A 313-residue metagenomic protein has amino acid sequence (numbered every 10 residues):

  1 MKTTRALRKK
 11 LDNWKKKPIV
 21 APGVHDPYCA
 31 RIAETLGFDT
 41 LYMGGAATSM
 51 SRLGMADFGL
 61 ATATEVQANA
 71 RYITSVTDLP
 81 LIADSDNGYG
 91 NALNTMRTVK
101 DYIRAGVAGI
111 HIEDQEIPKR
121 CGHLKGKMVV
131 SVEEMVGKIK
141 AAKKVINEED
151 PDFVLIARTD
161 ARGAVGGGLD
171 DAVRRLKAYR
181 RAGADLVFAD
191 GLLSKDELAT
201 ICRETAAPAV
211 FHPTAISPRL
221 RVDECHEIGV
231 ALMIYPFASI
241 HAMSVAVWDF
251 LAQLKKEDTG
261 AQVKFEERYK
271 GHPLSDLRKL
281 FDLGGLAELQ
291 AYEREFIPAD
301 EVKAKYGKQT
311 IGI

Functional and structural regions predicted by a protein language model:
M1-A231, Y235, H241, A252 (+2 more regions): Alpha/beta enzyme core
S239-I313: Extended, intrinsically disordered, low-complexity segments
